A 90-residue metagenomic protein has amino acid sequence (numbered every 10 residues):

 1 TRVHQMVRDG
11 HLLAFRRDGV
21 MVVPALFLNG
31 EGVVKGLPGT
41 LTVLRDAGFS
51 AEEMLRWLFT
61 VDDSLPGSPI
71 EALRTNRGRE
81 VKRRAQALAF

Functional and structural regions predicted by a protein language model:
T1-F90: Non-transmembrane "mature" sequence context
